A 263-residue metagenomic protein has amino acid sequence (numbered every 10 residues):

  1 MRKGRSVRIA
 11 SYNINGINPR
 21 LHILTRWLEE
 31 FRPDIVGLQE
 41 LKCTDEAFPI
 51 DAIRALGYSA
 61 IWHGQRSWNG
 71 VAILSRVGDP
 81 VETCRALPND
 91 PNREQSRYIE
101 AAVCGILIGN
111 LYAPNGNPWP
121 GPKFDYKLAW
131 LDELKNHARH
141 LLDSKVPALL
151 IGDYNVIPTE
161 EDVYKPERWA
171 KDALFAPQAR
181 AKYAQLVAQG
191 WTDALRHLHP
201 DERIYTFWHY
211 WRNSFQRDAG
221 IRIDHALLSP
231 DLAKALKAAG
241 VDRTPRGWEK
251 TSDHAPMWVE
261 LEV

Functional and structural regions predicted by a protein language model:
M1-Y58, W62, R66-V71: N-terminal, active-site-proximal structural segment of metallo-dependent hydrolase catalytic domains
I9-N13, L24, L28-E46, I108 (+5 more regions): Active-site beta-strand/loop signature of hydrolases that rely on acidic residues for catalysis
L41-T44, F48-P118: Structured beta-strand-rich core segments of catalytic domains in phosphoester-bond hydrolases
D45-A47, G70-V71, N117-P120, I157-P166 (+1 more regions): Short catalytic/ligand-binding loop motif for oxyanion handling, primarily in non-cytosolic enzymes, centered on
A52, L56, W130-H225: Metal-dependent phosphoesterases centered on the DNase I-like endonuclease/exonuclease/phosphatase
S67-V81, E202, S214-A235: Conserved beta strand-loop-helix elements of the APE1-like EEP
P88-N89, P114-L131, E167-D172: Surface-exposed cleft-lining segments at the edges of enzyme active sites
G240-V263: Surface polyanion/phosphate-binding segment centered on an Asp-His-Pro turn
